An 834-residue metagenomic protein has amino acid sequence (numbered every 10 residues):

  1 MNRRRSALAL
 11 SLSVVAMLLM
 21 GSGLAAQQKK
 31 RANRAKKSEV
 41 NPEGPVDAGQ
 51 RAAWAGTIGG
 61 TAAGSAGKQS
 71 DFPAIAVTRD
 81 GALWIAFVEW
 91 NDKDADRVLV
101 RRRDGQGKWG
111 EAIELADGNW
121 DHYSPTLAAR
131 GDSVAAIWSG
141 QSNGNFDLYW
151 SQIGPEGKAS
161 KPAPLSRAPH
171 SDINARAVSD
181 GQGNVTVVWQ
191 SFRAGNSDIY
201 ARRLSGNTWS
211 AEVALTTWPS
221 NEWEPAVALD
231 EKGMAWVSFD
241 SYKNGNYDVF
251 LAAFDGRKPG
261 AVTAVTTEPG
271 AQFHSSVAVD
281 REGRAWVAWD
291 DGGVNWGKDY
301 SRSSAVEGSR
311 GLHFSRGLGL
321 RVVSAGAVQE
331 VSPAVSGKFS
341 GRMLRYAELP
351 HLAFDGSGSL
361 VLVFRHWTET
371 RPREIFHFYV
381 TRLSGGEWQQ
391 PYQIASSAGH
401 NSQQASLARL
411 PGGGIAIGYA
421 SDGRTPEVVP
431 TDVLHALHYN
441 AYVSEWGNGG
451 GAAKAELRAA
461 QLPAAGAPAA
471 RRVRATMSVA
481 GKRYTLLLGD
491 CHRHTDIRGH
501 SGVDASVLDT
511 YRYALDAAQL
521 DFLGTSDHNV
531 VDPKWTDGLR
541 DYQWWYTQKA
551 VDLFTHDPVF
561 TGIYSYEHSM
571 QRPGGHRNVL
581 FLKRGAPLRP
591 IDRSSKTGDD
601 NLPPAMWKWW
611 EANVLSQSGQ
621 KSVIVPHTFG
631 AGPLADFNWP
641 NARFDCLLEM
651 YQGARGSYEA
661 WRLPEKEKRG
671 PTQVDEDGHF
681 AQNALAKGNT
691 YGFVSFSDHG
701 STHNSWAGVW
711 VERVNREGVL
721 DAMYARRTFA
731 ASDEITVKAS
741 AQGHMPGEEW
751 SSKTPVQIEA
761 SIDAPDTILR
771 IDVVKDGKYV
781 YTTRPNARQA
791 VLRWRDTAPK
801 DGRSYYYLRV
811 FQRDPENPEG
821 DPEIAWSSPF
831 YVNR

Functional and structural regions predicted by a protein language model:
N2-R3, M723: Short, Lys/Arg-rich N-terminal segment immediately upstream of the first membrane anchor
R4-A26: N-terminal export/membrane-targeting signals
L10-S11, T208, P815: A periodicity- and composition-biased signal for non-globular, repetitive helical segments
V14-A16, A74, R176, K482 (+1 more regions): Exposed boundary/loop context
G21, S70, A95-V98, N145 (+16 more regions): Generic structural microfeature
K29-V473: Extracellular, repeat-based ectodomains that mediate carbohydrate processing or recognition
P391, A416-A420, V433-R834: Extended, charged catalytic domains and RNA/DNA-binding interfaces, predominantly in divalent-metal-using enzymes
